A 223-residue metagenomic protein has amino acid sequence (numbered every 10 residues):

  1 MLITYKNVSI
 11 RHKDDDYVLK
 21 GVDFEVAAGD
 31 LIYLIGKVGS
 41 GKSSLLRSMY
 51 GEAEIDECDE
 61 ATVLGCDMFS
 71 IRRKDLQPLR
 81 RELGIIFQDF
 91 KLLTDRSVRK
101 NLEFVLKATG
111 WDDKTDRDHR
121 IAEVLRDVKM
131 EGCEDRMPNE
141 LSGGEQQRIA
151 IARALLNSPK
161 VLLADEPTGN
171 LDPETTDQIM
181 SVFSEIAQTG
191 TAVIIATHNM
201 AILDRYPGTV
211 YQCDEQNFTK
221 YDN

Functional and structural regions predicted by a protein language model:
Y50-G51: Helix-to-loop junction immediately C-terminal to a conserved catalytic motif
E57-D67: Conserved ABC transporter NBD signature motif
C66-D67, E103, K107-G110, K114-C133: Conserved ABC ATPase "signature" region
M68-G84, Q188: ABC ATPase NBD coupling module
M137-L141, E145-Q147: Conserved ABC ATPase signature
L156-K160: A short, proline-enriched helix->beta-strand linker immediately N-terminal to the Walker B motif in ABC-type P-loop
L162-D165: Catalytic Walker B motif of ABC-type/P-loop ATPase nucleotide-binding domains
